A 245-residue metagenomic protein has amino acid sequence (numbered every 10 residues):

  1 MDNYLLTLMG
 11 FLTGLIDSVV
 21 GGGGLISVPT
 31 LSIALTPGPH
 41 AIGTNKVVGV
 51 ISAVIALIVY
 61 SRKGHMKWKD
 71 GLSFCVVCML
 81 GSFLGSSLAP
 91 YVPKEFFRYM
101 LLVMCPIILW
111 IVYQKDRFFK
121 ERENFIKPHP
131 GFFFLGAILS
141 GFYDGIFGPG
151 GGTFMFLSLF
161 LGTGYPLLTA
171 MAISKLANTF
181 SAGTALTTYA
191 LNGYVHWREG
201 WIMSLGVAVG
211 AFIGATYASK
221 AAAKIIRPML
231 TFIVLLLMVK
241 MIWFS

Functional and structural regions predicted by a protein language model:
M1-P37, R122-M171, W201: Selected transmembrane alpha-helices and immediately adjacent juxtamembrane segments of polytopic inner-membrane
T7, F11, L15, K46 (+8 more regions): Residue-level signature of the transmembrane alpha-helical core of multi-pass small-molecule transporters
G43-F96, A182-F232: Selective hydrophobic functional segments
K46, L101-C105, L109, K175 (+3 more regions): Residues within membrane-spanning alpha-helices of integral membrane proteins, especially the hydrophobic core/packing
V54-H65, S86, K94, L102-I126 (+2 more regions): Transmembrane helix exit motif
W68-V77, L101, N124-P130, M171-A177 (+1 more regions): Cytoplasmic-side transmembrane-helix entry/capping segments in multi-pass membrane proteins
L139-P149, A185, A190, G200 (+1 more regions): Hydrophobic alpha-helical transmembrane segments in multi-pass integral membrane proteins
